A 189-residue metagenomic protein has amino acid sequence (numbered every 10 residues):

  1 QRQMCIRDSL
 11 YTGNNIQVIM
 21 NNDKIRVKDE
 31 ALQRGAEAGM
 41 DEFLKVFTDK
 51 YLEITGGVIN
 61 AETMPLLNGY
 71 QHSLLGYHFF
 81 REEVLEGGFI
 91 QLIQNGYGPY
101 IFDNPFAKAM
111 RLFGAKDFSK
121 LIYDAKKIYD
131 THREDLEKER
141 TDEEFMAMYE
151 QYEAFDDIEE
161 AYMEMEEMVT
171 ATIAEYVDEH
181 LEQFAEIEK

Functional and structural regions predicted by a protein language model:
Q1-I6: Short, small-residue-biased leader/transition segments that mark boundaries at the very start of proteins
R7, I19-M20: Initiator methionine at the very start of the polypeptide chain
S9-T12: Short, positively charged and aromatic/hydrophobic N-terminal segments
N15-I16: N-terminal cationic leader/targeting segments used for protein routing and processing
N21-E86, I90, Q94-F102, A109-K189: Extended, alpha-helix-rich binding/interface surfaces that flank or overlap catalytic cores and mediate recognition
